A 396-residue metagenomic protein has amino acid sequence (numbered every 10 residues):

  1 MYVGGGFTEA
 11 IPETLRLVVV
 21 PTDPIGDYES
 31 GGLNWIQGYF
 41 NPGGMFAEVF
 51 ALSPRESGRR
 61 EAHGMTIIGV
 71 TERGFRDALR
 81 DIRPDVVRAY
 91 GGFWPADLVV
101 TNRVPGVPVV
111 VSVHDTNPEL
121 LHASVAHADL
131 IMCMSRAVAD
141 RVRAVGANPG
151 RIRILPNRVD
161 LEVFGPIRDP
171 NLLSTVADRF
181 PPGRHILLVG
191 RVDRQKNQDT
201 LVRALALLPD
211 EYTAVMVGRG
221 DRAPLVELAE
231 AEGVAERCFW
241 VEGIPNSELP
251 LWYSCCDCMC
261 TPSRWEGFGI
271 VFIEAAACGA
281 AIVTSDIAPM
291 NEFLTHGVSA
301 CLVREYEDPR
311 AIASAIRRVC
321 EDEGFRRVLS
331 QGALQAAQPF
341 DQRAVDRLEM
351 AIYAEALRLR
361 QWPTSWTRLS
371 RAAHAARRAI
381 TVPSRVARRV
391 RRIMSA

Functional and structural regions predicted by a protein language model:
M1-G58, I380-S384, M394-A396: N-terminal subdomain of nucleotide-sugar transferases
V18-V20, D178-K196, V202-L205, V215: Conserved donor-binding/catalytic core segment of Leloir-type glycosyltransferases
A137, R158: Carbohydrate-associated surface elements
V226-I244: Nucleotide-activated donor-binding/catalytic signature segment of Leloir-type glycosyltransferases, i.e., the conserved
G243-I244, L251-C256: Short alpha-helical donor nucleotide-sugar binding micro-motif in glycosyltransferases
R264: Aromatic "clamp/platform" in nucleotide-sugar-dependent glycosyltransferases that forms part of the donor/acceptor
A281-T284, L294: Short hydrophobic beta-strand element within catalytic cores of glycosyltransferases and related nucleotide-activated
N291-R317, G324-F325: Change "using UDP/GDP/dTDP sugars" to "using nucleotide sugars
